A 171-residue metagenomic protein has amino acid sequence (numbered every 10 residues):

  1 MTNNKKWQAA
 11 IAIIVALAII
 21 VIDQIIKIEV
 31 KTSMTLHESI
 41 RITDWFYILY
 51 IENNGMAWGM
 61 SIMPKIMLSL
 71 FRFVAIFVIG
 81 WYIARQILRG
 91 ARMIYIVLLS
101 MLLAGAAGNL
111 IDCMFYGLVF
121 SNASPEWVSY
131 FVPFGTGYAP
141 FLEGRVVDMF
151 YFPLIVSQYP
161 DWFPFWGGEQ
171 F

Functional and structural regions predicted by a protein language model:
M1-F171: Alpha-helical transmembrane bundles and membrane-interface segments of multipass inner-membrane proteins
